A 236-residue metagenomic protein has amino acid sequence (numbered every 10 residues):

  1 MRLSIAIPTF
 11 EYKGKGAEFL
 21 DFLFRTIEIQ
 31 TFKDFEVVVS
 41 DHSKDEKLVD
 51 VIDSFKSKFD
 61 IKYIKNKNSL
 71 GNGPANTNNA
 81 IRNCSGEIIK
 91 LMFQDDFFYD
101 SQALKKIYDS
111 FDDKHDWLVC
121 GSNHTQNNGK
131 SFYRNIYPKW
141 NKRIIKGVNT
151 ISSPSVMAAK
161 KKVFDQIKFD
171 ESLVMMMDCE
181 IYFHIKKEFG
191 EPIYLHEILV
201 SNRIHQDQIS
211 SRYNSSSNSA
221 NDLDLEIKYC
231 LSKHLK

Functional and structural regions predicted by a protein language model:
R2-S4, E36, E180: Cell-envelope/extracellular polymer assembly enzymes that use nucleotide-activated donors
A6-I7, P138-L223: Conserved nucleotide-sugar donor-binding catalytic segment
Y12-I29: Short, well-formed alpha-helical segments that are part of the catalytic scaffolds of diverse glycosyltransferases
L20, F24, V49, G86 (+1 more regions): Short alpha-helix within the catalytic core of nucleotide-sugar-dependent glycosyltransferases
F24-K65: Acidic donor-binding segment of Leloir-type glycosyltransferases
K67-C84: Glycine-rich, basic loop-to-helix element that forms the pyrophosphate-binding segment of sugar-nucleotide handling
I89: Short aromatic/hydrophobic "clamp" motif used to bind/position activated sugar donors
F97, Q102-F132: Conserved donor NDP-sugar-binding/catalytic core segment of glycosyltransferases
